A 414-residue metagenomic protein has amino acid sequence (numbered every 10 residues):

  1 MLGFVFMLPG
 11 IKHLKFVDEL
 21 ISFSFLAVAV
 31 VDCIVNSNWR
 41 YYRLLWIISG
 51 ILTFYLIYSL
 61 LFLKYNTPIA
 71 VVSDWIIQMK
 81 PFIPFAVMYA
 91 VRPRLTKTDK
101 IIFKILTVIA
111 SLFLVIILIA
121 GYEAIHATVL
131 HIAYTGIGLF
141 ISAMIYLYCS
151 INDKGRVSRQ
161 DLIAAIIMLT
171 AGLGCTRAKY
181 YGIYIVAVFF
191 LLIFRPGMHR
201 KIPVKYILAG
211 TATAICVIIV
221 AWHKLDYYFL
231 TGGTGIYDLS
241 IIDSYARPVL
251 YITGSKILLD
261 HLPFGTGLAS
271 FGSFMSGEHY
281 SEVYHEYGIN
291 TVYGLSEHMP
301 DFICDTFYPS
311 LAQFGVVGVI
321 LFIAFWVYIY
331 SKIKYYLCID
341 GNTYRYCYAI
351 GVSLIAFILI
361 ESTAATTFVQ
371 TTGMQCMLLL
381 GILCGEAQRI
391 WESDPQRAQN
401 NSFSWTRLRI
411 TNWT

Functional and structural regions predicted by a protein language model:
M1-I57, P93, K97, C149-R159 (+1 more regions): Transmembrane signal-anchor hairpin modules in multi-pass inner-membrane enzymes, especially those that act on
E19-F25, L44-S59, Y65-A90, I105-A110 (+1 more regions): Aromatic-anchored transmembrane helix interface
I83-A124, L130-P196: Alpha-helical transmembrane segments of multi-pass inner-membrane proteins
T170-C175, L192-D238, K256: A membrane-periplasm/extracellular boundary helix in multi-pass inner-membrane enzymes that assemble envelope glycans
I218-T253, I257-L259, S273-H279, E297-H298 (+1 more regions): Flexible juxtamembrane loops connecting transmembrane helices in multi-pass membrane enzymes that build or modify
S270-F307: Interfacial juxtamembrane loops and adjacent helix segments that form the catalytic/substrate-binding surfaces
Q313-A356, D394: Hydrophobic transmembrane alpha-helices and their immediate junctions
I350-S404: Transmembrane alpha-helices of multi-pass inner-membrane enzymes
